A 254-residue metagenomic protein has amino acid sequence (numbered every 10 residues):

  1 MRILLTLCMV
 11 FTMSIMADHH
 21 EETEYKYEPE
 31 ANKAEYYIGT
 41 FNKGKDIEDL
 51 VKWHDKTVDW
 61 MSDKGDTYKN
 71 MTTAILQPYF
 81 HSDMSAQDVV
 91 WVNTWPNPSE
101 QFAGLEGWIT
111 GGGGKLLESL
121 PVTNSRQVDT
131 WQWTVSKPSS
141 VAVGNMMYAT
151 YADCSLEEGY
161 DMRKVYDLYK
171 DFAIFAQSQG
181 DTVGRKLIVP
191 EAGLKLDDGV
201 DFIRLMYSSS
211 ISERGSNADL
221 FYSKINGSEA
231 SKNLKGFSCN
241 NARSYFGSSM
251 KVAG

Functional and structural regions predicted by a protein language model:
M1-L7: Sec-dependent signal peptide recognition, specifically the positively charged N-region followed immediately by
C8-A17: Hydrophobic h-region of N-terminal signal peptides that target proteins for export in Gram-negative bacteria
A17-G111, L120-G254: Short S/T/G/P-rich N-terminal loop/turn motif that feeds into the first structured element of a domain
G114-K115: Solvent-exposed beta-hairpin/edge-strand motifs
